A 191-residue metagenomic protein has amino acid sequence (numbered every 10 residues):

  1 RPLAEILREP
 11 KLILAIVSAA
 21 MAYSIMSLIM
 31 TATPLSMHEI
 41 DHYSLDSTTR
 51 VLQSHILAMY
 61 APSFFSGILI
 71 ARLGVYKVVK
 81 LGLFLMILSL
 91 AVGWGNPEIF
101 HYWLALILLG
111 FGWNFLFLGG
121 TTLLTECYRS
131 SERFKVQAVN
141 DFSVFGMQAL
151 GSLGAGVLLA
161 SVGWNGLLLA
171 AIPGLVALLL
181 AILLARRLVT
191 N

Functional and structural regions predicted by a protein language model:
R1-A15: Juxtamembrane intracellular "pre-TM" segments in multi-pass secondary transporters
M21-M30: Conserved extracellular-gate-facing transmembrane-helix segments in secondary transporters
T31-V51: Short amphipathic helix-loop junctions that connect adjacent transmembrane helices in Major Facilitator Superfamily/SLC
A61-V75, L159: Helix-to-loop junctions at the C-terminal end of transmembrane segments in multipass secondary transporters
K77-A91, I172: Structural signature of the two symmetry-related core transmembrane helices
F115-R129: Intracellular juxtamembrane helix-capping segments at the cytosolic ends of symmetry-related transmembrane helices
C127, S131-S161: A late C-terminal transmembrane helix in Major Facilitator Superfamily
V157-L175: A membrane-interface helix-boundary motif in multi-pass transporters
